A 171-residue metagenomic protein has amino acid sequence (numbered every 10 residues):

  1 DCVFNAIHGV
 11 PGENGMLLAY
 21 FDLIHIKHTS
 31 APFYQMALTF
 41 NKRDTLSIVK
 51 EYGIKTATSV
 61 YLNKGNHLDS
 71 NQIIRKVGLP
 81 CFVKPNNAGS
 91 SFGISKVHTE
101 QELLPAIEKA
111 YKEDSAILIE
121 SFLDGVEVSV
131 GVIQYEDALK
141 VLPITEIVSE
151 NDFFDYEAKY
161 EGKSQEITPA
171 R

Functional and structural regions predicted by a protein language model:
D1-N63: Conserved N-proximal alpha/beta basic substrate-recognition cap immediately N-terminal to, or forming the N-lobe
A6-G9, G65, N87, E136: Short, flexible active-site-adjacent loop segments at beta-strand->alpha-helix junctions, enriched in small/polar
N14-M16, F92-G93, S129: Short glycine-/acidic-enriched loop or helix-start segments at secondary-structure transitions that form or flank
T29-A31, S90-S91, Q165-P169: Short small-residue beta-strand/loop micro-motif enriched in glycine and branched aliphatics
L38-V126: Active-site nucleotide/adenylate-binding loops and adjacent lid/helix of ATP-dependent enzymes
H98-R171: Phosphate-binding site of ATP-dependent enzymes
